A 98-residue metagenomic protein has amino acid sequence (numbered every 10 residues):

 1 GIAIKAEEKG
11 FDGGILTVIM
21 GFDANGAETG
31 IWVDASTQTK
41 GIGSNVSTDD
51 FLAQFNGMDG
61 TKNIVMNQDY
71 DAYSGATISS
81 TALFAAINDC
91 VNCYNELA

Functional and structural regions predicted by a protein language model:
G1-A98: Flexible, solvent-exposed loop/hinge segments and secondary-structure transition points
